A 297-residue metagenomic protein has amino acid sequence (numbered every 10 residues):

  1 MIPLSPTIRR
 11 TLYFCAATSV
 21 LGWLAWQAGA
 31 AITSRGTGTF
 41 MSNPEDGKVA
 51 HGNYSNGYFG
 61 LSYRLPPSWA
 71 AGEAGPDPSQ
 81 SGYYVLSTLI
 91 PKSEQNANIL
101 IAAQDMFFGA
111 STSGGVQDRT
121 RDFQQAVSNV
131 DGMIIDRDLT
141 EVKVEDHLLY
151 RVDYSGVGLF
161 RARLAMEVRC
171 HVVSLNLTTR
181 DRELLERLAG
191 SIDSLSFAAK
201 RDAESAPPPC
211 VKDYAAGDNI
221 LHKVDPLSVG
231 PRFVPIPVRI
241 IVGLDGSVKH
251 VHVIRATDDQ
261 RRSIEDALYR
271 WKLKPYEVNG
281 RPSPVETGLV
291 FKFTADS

Functional and structural regions predicted by a protein language model:
I2, D46, G75-V173: Conserved polar/disulfide-associated segments of primarily extracytoplasmic proteins
I2-T18: N-terminal Sec-pathway targeting helices
T11, C15, A71-G72, S79-Q95 (+3 more regions): Charge-biased low-complexity segments
F14-A31: Hydrophobic alpha-helical membrane-insertion segments, chiefly the h-region of N-terminal signal peptides
W26, A31-P44: Charge-rich, low-complexity N-terminal segments
T39-S81, V144: N-terminal "mature-domain start" segment
P66, I135-D136, L149, S174 (+2 more regions): Hydrophobic residues on conserved beta-strands that form the core of alpha/beta folds
P66, Q104, N176-T178: Active-site-proximal beta-strand/loop segments in catalytic clefts of secreted hydrolases
